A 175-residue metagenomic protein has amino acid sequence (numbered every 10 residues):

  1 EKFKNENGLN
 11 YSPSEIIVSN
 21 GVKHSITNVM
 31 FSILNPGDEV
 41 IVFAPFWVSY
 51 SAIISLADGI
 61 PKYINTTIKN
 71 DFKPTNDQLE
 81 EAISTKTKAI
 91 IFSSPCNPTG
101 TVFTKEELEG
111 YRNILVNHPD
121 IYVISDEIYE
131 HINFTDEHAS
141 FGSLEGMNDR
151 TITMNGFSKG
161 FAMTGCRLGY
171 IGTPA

Functional and structural regions predicted by a protein language model:
E1, G8-S12, A82-S84, G172-A175: Short, intrinsically disordered, charge-balanced linker/junction segments flanking boundaries in proteins
E1-E39: Phosphate-binding glycine-rich loop
N20-H24, N28-F31, V42-G59: Substrate-binding/gating loop at the entrance of the active-site cleft, primarily in PLP-dependent aminotransferase-like
D38, G59, L115-Y122, M147-D149: A short helix->loop->beta-strand "cap" motif at the edges of active sites that frequently abuts
A44, Y63-T67: Short beta->alpha connector loops at strand-helix junctions that form conserved, small/polar/Pro-enriched
T66-T135: Active-site phosphate-binding strand-loop segment of PLP-dependent enzymes
L144-A175: Active-site PLP attachment segment
